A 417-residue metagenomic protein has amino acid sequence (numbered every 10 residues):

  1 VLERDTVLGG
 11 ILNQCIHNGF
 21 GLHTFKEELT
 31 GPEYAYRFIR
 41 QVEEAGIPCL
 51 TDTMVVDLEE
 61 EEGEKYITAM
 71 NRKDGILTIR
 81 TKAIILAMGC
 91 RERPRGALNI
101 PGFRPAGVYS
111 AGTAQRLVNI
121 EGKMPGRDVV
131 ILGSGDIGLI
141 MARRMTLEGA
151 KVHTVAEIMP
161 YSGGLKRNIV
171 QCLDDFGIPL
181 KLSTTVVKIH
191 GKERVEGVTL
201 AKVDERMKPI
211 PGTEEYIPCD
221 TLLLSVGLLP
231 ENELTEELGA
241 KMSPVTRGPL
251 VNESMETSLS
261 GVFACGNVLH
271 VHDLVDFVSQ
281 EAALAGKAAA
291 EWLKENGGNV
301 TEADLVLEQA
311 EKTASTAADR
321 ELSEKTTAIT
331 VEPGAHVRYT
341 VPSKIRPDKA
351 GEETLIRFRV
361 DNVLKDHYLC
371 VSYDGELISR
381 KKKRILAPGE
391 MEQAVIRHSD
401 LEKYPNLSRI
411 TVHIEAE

Functional and structural regions predicted by a protein language model:
V1-R37, Q41, R116, P125-Q171 (+1 more regions): Beta1-alpha1 glycine-rich phosphate/pyrophosphate-binding loop at the start of Rossmann-like nucleotide-binding domains
V7, R91-E92, G135-I137, L229 (+1 more regions): Residue-level detector of alpha-helix initiation sites
R37-D128, D204-G212, L223, L250-V251: FAD-binding core/adjacent interface of flavoenzyme oxidoreductases
V42-N71, T146-E233, A317-R320, E352-I385: A Rossmann-like FAD-binding core segment of flavoenzymes
L86, V108-V118, T221-H272: FAD-site-proximal beta/loop scaffold in flavoenzymes
C265-D304, E308-E311, A318-D319, V331: A conserved FAD-binding loop/helix module that cradles the flavin
G298-K365: Surface beta-strand/loop "capping" patches
I356, L369, I396-E417: Short, aromatic- and glycine-rich surface loops/edge beta-strands on solvent-exposed regions
